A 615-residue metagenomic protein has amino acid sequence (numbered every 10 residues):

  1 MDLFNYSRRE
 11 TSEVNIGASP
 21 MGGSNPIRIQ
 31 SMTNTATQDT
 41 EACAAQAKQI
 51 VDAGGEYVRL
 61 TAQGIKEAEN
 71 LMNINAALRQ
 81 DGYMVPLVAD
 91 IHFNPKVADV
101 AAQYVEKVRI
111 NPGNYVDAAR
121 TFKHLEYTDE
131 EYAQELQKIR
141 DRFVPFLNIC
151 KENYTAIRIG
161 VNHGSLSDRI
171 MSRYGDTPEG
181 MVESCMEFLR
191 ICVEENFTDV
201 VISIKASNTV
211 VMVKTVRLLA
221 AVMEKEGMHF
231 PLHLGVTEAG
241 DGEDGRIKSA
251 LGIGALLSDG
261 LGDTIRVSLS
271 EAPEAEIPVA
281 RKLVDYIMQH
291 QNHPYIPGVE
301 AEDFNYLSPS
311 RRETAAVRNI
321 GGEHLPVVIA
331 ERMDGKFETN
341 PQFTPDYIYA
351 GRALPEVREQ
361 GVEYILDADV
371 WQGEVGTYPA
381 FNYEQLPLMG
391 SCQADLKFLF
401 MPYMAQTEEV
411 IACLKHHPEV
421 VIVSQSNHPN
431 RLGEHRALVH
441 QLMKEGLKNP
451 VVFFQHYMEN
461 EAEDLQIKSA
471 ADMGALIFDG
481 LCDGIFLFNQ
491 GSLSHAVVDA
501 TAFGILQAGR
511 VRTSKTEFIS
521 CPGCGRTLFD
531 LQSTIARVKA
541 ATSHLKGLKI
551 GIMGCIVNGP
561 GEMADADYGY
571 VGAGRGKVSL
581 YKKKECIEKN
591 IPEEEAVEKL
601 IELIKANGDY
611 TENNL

Functional and structural regions predicted by a protein language model:
M1-S31, L147-N153, Q289-K336, A540: N-terminal amphipathic alpha-helix/helix-capping segment at the start of soluble metabolic enzymes
D2, G55-E187, R318, V327-T339 (+1 more regions): Active-site beta->alpha loop and helix N-cap motifs at the rims of alpha/beta catalytic domains
I29, D90, I159, I202 (+6 more regions): Conserved, mostly hydrophobic/aromatic
Q38-Q49, F93-A98, S249-I253, G335-P341 (+1 more regions): Short, acidic/polar
D52-Y57, V105, Y154, F197 (+4 more regions): A structural motif
E56-R59, V105-T121, S258-E274, G480-L493 (+1 more regions): Glycine-rich phosphate-binding active-site loops on the catalytic face of alpha/beta enzymes
E126-F143, N148, I170-I320, L396-F398 (+2 more regions): Catalytic alpha/beta core domains of metabolic enzymes, predominantly
K282-G335, V362-M389, D395-L399, G504-L531 (+3 more regions): Extended, intrinsically disordered, low-complexity segments
